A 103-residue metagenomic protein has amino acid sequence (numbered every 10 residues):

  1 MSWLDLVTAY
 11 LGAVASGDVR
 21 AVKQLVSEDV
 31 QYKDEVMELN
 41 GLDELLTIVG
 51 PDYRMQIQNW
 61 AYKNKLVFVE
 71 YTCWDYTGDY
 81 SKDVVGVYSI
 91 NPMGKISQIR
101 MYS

Functional and structural regions predicted by a protein language model:
M1-S103: C-terminal and inter-domain tail/linker signature
